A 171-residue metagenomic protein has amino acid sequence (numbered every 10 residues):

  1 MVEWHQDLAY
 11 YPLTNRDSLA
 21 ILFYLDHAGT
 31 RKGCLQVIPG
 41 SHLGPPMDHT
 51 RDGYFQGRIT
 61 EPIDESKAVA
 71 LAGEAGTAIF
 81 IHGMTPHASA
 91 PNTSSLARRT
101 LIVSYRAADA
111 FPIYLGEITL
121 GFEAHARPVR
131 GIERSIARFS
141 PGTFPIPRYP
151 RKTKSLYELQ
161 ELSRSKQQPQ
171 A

Functional and structural regions predicted by a protein language model:
M1-A9: Short acidic (Asp/Glu) patches
V2-E3, D17, I63-E65: Short, glycine/acidic-rich beta->alpha junctions
Q6, F23-H27, P39: Short, structured patches in soluble enzyme cores that scaffold and shape functional sites
Y10-P12, G44: Hydrophobic positions within alpha-helical membrane elements
P12-T30, A72-G73, F80, S104-A107: Short, conserved beta-strand element in jelly-roll/cupin
A20, L35, A78, R98-T100: Structural motif
A28-A90, A110: Double-stranded beta-helix
T85-A171: Non-heme Fe(II)/2-oxoglutarate
